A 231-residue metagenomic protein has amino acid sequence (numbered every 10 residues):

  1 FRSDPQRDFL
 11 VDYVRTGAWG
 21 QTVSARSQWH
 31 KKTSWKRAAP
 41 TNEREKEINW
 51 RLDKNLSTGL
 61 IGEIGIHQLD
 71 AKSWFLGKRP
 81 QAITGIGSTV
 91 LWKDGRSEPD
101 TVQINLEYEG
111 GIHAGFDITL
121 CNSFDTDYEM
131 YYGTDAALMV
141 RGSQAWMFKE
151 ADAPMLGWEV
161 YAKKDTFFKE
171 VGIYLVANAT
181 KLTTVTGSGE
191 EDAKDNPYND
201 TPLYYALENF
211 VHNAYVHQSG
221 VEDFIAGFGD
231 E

Functional and structural regions predicted by a protein language model:
F1-R96, I104, Y128-M130, A137 (+3 more regions): Predominantly a Rossmann-like dinucleotide-binding segment in NAD(P)-dependent oxidoreductases
E63-P80, T84, D94, T101 (+1 more regions): C-terminal helical cap and adjacent loop that interface with cofactors, partners, or active-site loops
R96-P99, Y108: A short catalytic or substrate-binding loop motif that flags glycine-/basic-rich loops and adjacent residues that bind
D100-V102, I112: Short beta-strand or tight-loop elements that sit immediately N-terminal to catalytic metal-binding acidic residues
N105-G110, G133: Active-site beta-strand termini and strand-to-loop segments that position acidic
L106, D117-I118: Short beta-strand segments that buttress and anchor functional surface loops
G111-G115, A137: Short, mixed charged/polar active-site loops that provide acid/base catalysis or chelate metal/phosphate cofactors
